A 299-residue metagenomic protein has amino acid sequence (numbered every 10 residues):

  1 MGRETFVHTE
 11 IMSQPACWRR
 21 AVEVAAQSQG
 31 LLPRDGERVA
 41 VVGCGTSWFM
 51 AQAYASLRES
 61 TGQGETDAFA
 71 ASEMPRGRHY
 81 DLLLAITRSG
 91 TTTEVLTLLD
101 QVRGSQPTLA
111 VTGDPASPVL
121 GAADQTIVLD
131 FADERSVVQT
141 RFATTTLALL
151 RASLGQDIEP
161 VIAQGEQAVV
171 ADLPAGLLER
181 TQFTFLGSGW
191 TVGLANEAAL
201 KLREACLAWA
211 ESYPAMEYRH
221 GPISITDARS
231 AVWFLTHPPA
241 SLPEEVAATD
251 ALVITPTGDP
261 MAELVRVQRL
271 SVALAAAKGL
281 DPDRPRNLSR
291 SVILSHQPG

Functional and structural regions predicted by a protein language model:
M1-E37, E134-E159, P298: Cofactor-/ligand-binding subdomain signature composed of acidic, glycine-rich, tryptophan-containing flexible loops
G2, F6, D114-P115, G121 (+2 more regions): Internal, active-site/partner-interface "lid" segment
G2-T5, A123, P238, E245-G299: Phosphate-moiety recognition in structured ligand-binding domains
M12, A16-Q27, Q63, G104 (+8 more regions): Generic secondary-structure signature for well-ordered alpha-helical cores
V24, L31-L82, T181-D227, R269-V272 (+1 more regions): Anionic-ligand anchoring segments at beta-strand to alpha-helix junctions in alpha/beta enzyme folds, i.e., glycine
E37-A163, V169, S188, A231-P256 (+1 more regions): Glycine-rich phosphate-binding loops that contact phosphosugars or nucleotide phosphates
A163-D172, A210-H220, T236-H237: A general structural motif
